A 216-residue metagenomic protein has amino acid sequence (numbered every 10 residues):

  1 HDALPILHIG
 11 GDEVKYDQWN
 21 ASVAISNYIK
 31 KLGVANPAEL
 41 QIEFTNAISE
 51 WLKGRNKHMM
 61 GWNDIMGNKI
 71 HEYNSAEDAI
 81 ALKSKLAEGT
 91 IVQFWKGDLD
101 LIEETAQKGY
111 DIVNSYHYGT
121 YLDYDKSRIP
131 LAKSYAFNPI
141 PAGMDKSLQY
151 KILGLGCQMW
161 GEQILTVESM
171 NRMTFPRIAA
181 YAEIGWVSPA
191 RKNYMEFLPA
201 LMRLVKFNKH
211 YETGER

Functional and structural regions predicted by a protein language model:
D2-L4: Short, small-residue-biased leader/transition segments that mark boundaries at the very start of proteins
I6-L7, A190: Surface-exposed patches in mature extracellular/periplasmic domains of secreted proteins
L7-D12, I42-Y73, H117: Aromatic-lined carbohydrate-recognition surfaces of secreted/lumenal glycan-active proteins
H8, A35-N46, W95-L99, R172: Conserved structured core elements
D17-I42: Aromatic- and acidic-residue-enriched carbohydrate-binding clefts of CAZyme catalytic domains
N27-K31, G54, E77-S84: Polar/charged alpha-helical tracts
V34-A38, T45-K53, T105-Q107: C-terminal intrinsically disordered extensions
M59-R216: Flexible, acidic glycine-rich loops studded with aromatic residues
